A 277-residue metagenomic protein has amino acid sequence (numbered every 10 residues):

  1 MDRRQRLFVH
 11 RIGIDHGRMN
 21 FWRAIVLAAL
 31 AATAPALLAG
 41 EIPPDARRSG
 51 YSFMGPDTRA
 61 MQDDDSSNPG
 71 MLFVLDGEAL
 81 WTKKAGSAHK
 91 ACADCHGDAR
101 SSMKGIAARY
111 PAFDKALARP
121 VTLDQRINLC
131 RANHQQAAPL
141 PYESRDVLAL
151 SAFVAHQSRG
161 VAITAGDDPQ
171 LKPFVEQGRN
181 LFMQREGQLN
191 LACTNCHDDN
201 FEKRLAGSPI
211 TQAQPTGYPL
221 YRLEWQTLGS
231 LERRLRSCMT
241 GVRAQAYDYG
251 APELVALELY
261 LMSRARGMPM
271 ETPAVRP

Functional and structural regions predicted by a protein language model:
R6: Cationic, low-complexity basic patches in intrinsically disordered or flexible, solvent-exposed regions
N20-A28, A32-F73, S101, P111-E176 (+4 more regions): Post-cleavage N-terminal segment of exported redox proteins
D63-C95: N-terminal, post-signal-peptide region of Sec/Tat-exported proteins
W81, L181-F182: Conserved short C-terminal alpha-helix that flanks the catalytic cleft of nucleotide-sugar-dependent
A88-R100, L150, G178, Q188-N200 (+2 more regions): The canonical Cys-X-X-Cys-His
S102-G105, K203-G207: Short Cys/His-rich "knuckle" micro-motifs
A107-A116, P209-Y218: Short cysteine/histidine-rich metal-coordination sites, predominantly Zn2+-binding motifs
